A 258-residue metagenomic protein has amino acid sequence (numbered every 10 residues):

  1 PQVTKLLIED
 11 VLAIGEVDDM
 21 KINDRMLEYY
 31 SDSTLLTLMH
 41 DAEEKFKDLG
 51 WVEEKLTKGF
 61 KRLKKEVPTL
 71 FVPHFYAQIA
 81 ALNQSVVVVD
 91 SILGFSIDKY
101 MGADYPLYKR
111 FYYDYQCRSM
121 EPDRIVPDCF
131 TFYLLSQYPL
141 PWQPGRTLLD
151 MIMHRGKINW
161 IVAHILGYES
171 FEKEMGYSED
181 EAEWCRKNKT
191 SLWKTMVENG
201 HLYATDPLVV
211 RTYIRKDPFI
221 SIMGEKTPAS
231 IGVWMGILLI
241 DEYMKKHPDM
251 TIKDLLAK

Functional and structural regions predicted by a protein language model:
P1-D32: N-terminal mature-domain "stem" immediately C-terminal to a signal peptide or N-terminal signal-anchor/transmembrane
V11-K21, Y113-M120, T147-I152, K189-E198: Short, mixed-charge, low-aromatic patches
K21-I22, L38, T195, T205: Alpha-helical protein-protein interaction elements
R25-A182, K253, K258: Acidic/His-rich structured neighborhood in mature extracellular/periplasmic domains
L149, M153-K258: A cross-kingdom marker for long, charged
